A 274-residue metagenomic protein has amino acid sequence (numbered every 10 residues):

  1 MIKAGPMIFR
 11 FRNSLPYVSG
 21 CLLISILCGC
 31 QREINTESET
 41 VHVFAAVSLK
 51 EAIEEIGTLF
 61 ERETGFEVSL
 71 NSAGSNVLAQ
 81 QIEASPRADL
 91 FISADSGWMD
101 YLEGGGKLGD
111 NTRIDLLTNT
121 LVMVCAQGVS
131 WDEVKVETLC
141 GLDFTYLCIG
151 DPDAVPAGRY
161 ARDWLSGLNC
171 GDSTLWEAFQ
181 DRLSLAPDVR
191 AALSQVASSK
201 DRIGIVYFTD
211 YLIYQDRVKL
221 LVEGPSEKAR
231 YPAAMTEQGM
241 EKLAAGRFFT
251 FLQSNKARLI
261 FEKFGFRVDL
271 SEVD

Functional and structural regions predicted by a protein language model:
M1-R12: N-terminal secretory signal peptides that target proteins for export/translocation
Y17-I26: Bacterial N-terminal signal peptides
C30-E63, E67-S72, N76-P86, D95-S96 (+3 more regions): Exported/periplasmic ABC-transporter solute-binding proteins
I92: A short beta-strand/loop micro-motif in the catalytic core of glycosyltransferases that engages the nucleotide-sugar
D110: Active-site phosphate-binding/coordination module
